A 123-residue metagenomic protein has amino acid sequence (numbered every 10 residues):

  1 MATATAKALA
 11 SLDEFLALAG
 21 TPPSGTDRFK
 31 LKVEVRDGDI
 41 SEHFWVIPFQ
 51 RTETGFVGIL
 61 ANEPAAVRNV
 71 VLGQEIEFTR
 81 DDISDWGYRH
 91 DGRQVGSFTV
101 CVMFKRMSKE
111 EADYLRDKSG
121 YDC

Functional and structural regions predicted by a protein language model:
M1-P22: Mixed-charge, Lys/Arg-rich low-complexity intrinsically disordered regions
G20-D39, Q74-E75: Short coil-to-beta transition motif at edge beta-strands of beta-rich domains
R28-K30, H43-W45, G55: Exposed beta-strand and adjacent loop surfaces of beta-rich binding modules that mediate intermolecular recognition
D37-I47: Short coil-to-beta-strand transition motifs
Q50-F56: Short, conserved beta-turn/loop elements at beta-strand boundaries and strand-helix junctions
V57-E75: Short solvent-exposed strand/turn elements
E77-C123: C-terminal partner/receptor-binding element of secreted or periplasmic proteins
